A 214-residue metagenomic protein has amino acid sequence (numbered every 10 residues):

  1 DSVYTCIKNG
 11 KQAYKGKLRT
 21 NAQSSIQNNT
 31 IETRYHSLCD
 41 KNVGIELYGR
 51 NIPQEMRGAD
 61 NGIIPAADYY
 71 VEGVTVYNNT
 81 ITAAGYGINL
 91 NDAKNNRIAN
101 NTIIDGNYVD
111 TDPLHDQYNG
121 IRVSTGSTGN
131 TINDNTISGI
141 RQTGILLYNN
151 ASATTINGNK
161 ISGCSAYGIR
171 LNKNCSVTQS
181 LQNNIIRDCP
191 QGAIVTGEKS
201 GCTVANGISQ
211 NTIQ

Functional and structural regions predicted by a protein language model:
D1-S24, T33, S37-A67, T82-L90 (+4 more regions): Extracellular beta-strand/beta-solenoid scaffold signature
T5-I7, E32, Y77, T82 (+8 more regions): Serine/threonine-rich, low-complexity intrinsically disordered segments
N21-A22, V71, A93, S127 (+4 more regions): Small-residue (G/S/T/A) turn/hinge positions that recur once per unit in extracellular repeat modules
S24, E46, N95, A153-T155 (+2 more regions): Short stretches within intrinsically disordered, low-complexity N-terminal or propeptide regions
S180-Q214: Leucine-rich solenoid repeat scaffolds
